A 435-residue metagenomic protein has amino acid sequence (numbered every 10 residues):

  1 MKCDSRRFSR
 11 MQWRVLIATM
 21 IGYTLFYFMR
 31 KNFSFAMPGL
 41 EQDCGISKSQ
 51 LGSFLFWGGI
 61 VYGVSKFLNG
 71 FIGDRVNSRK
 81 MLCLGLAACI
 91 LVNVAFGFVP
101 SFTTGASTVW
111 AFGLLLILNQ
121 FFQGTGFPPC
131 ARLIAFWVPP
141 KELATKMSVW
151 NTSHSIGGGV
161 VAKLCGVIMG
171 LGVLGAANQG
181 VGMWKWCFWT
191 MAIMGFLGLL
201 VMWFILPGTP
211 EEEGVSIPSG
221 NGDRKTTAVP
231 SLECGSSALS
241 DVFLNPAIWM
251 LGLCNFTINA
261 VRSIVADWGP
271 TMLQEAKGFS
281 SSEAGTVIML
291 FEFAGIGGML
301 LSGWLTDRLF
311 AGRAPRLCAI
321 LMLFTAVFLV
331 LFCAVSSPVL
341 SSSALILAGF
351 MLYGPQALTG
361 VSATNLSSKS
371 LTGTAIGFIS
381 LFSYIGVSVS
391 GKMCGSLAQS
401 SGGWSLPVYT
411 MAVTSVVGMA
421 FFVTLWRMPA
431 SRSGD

Functional and structural regions predicted by a protein language model:
F33-M37, N245-L300, Q356, S390-G391: Extracytoplasmic gate region of multi-pass secondary transporters
K66-N77, M299-G312, A398-Q399: Helix-to-loop junctions at the C-terminal end of transmembrane segments in multipass secondary transporters
R75-L86, R308-M322: Cytoplasmic membrane-interface "Motif A"-like loop-to-helix N-cap segments of 12-TM Major Facilitator Superfamily
A87-G105, L323-S336: C-terminal ends and interior cores of transmembrane alpha-helices in multi-pass membrane transporters/permeases
V92, S107-T125, L340-G354: Hydrophobic core of transmembrane alpha-helices in multi-pass small-molecule transporters, especially MFS/SLC-type
F112-H154: Cytoplasmic helix-loop-helix junction between adjacent transmembrane helices in 12-TM secondary transporters
T145-G170, S380-G391: Glycine-rich segments within core transmembrane alpha-helices of 12-TM secondary carriers
G312-S362: C-terminal transmembrane helical hairpin of 12-TM major facilitator-type secondary transporters
